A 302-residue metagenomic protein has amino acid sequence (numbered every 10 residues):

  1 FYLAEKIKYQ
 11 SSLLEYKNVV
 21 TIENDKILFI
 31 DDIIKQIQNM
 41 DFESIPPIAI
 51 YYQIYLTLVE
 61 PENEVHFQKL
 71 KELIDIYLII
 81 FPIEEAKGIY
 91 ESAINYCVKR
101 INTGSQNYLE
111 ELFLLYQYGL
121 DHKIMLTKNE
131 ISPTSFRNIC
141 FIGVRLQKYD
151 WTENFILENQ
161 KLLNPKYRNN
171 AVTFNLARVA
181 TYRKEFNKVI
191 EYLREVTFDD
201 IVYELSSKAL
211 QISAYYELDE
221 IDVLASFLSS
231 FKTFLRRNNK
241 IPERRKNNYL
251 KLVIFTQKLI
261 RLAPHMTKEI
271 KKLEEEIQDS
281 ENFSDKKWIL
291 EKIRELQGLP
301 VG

Functional and structural regions predicted by a protein language model:
F1-N95: Extended alpha-helical scaffolds
V20-D32, P61-D75, G104-Q117, G143-F155 (+1 more regions): Helix-turn-helix repeat elements of alpha-solenoid scaffolds
Q36-E43, D75-A86, Q117-N129, L157-Y167 (+3 more regions): Solenoid-like repeat scaffolds
E43-I50, E84-C97, T127-R137, P165-F174 (+1 more regions): Generic helix N-cap/helix-start motif at coil->alpha-helix transitions
Y52-Y55, S92-Y96, T134-N138, A171-R178 (+4 more regions): "A position-specific structural signal for the A-helix of alpha-solenoid helical repeats
R137-Q147, Q160-D200: Alpha-helical adaptor scaffolds
N170, K184-L210, Y215-F227, F234-L235: Active-site-proximal binding-pocket segments
D222, S229-G302: Long, ordered, amphipathic alpha-helical scaffolds
